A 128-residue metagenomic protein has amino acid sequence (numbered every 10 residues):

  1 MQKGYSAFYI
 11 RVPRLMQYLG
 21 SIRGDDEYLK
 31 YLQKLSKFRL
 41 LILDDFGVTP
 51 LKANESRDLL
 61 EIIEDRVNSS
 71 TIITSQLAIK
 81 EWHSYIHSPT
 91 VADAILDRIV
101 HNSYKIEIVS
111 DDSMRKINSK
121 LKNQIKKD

Functional and structural regions predicted by a protein language model:
M1, S6, R14-K34, F46-D128: Replace "adjacent to P-loop NTPase cores in ATP/GTP-dependent enzymes" with "adjacent to NTP-binding cores
S6, R39-L40: The start of beta-strands in P-loop NTPase/AAA+ ATPase cores
